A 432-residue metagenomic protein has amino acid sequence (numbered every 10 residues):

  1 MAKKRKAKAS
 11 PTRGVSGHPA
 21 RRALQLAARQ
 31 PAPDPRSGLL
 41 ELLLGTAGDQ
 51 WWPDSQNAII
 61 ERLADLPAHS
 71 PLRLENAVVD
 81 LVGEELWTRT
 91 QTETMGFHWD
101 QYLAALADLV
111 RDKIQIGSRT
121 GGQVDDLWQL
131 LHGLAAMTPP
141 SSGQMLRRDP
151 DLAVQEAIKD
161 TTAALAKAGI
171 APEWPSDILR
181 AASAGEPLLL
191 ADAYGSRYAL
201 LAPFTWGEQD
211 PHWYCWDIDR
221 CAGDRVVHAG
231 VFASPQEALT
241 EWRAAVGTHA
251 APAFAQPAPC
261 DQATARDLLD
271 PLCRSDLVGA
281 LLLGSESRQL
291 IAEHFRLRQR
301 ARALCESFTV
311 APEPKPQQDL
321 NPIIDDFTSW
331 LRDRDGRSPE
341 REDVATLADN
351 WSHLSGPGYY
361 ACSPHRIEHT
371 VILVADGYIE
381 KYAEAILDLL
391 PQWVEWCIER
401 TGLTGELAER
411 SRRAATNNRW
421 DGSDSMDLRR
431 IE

Functional and structural regions predicted by a protein language model:
M1-E432: Non-catalytic terminal/accessory regions
